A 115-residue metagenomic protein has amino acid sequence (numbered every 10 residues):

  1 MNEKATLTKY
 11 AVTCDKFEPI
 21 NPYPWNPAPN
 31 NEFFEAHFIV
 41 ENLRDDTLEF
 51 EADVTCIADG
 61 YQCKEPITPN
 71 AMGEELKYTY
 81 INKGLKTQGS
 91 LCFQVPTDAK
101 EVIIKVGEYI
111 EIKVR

Functional and structural regions predicted by a protein language model:
M1-R115: Conserved functional micro-motifs across diverse proteins
